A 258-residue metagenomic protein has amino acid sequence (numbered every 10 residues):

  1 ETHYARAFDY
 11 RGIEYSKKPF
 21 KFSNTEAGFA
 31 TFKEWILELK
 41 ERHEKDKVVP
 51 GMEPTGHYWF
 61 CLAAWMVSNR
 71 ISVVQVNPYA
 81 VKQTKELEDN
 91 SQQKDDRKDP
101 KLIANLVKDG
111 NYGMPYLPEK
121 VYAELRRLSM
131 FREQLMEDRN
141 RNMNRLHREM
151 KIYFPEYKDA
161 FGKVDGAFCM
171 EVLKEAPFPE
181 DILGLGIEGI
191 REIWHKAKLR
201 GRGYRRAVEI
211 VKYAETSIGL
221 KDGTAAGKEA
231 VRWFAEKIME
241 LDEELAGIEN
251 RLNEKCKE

Functional and structural regions predicted by a protein language model:
E1-E258: A detector of single, family-specific signature residues that are central to catalytic or substrate-handling motifs
